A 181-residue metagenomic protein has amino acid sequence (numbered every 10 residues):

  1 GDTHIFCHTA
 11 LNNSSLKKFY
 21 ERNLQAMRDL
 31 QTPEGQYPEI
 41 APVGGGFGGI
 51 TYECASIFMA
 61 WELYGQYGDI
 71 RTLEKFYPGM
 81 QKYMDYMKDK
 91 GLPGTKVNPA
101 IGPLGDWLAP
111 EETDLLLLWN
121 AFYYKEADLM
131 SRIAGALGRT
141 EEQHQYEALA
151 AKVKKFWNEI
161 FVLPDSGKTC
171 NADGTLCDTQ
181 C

Functional and structural regions predicted by a protein language model:
G1-D89, T95-L104: Substrate-binding groove/exosite segments of carbohydrate-active enzymes
T32-S56, M87-C181: The feature captures the catalytic groove of carbohydrate-active enzymes
